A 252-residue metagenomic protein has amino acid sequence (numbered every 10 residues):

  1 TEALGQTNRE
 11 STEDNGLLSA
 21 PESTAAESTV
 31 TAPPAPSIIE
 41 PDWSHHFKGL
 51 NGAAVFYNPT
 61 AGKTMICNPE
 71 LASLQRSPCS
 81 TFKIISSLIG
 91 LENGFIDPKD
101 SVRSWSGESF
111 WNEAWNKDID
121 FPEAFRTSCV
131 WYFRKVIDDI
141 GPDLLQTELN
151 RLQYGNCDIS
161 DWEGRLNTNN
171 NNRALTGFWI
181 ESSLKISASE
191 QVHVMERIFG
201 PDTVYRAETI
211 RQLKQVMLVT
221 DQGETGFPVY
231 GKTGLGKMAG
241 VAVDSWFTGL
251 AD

Functional and structural regions predicted by a protein language model:
V30-S73, S77: Beta-lactamase-like hydrolase cores
P69-S77, E108-E123, W131-D139, L175-S183 (+1 more regions): Second-shell loop/turn segments in exported
Q75-D100, A124, Q191: Active-site SXXK
I84, A124, S128, Y132 (+3 more regions): Active-site-proximal alpha-helical segments within enzyme catalytic domains
L91-E108, Y205-I210: Short, well-structured active-site flanking segments
V102-K117, I140-G141, G164-N167, R211 (+1 more regions): Acidic helix-start/capping segments at beta-turn-to-alpha-helix junctions
E113, D120-F121, V136-M195: Mid-domain, small-residue-enriched loop/turn segments at the edges of structured enzyme/sensor domains
T220-D252: Short, Gly/Ser/Thr-enriched beta-strand-loop segments that form substrate-interacting elements of hydrolase/peptidase
